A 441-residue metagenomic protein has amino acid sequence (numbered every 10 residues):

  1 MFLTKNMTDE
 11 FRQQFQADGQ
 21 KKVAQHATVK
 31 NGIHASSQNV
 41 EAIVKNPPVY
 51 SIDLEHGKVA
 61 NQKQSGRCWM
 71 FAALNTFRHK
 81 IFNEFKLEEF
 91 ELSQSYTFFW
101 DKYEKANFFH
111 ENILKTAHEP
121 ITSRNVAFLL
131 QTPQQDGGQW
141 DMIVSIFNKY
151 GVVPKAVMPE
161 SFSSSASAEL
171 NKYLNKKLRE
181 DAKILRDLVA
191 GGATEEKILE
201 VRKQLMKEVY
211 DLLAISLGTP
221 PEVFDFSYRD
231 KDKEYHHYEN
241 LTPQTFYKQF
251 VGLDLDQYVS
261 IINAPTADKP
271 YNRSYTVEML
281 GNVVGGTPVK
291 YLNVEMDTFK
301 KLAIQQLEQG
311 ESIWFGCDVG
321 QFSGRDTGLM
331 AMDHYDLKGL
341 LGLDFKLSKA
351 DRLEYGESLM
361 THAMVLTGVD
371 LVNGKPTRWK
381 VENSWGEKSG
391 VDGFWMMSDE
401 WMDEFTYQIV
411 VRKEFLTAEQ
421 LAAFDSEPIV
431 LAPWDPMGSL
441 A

Functional and structural regions predicted by a protein language model:
F2-G57: N-terminal regions that are enriched for targeting/export leaders and immediately downstream pro/stem segments
F2-K21, K58, F71-L74, L87 (+3 more regions): Bimodal feature
T4, N31-G32, S93, T242 (+4 more regions): Helix N-terminus capping/helix-initiation residues
I43-I313, W379, S389-D392, Y407: Active-site nucleophile-adjacent alpha helix/oxyanion-hole segment immediately C-terminal to the catalytic cysteine
C68, F147, E354-G386: Catalytic nucleophile-His microenvironment captured as a short glycine-rich beta-strand/loop that brackets
W100, G316-D318, V369, S384 (+1 more regions): Structured loops at beta-to-helix junctions and adjacent beta-edge loops in soluble globular domains
G286-T361: Long, positively charged binding patches that form subdomain-scale interaction surfaces for polyanionic ligands
V372, T377-A441: Conserved catalytic-core surface of thiol
